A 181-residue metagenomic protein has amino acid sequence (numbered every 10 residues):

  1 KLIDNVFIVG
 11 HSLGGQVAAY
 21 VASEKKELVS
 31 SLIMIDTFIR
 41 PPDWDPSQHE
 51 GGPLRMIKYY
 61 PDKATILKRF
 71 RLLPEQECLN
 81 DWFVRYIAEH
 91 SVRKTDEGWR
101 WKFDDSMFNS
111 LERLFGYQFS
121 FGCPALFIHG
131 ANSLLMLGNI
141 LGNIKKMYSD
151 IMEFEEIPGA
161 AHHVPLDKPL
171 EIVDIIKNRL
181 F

Functional and structural regions predicted by a protein language model:
K1-N5: Conserved acidic catalytic loop of the alpha/beta-hydrolase fold
I8-G10, I35: Short beta-strand immediately N-terminal to the catalytic nucleophile in serine-hydrolase-like folds
G10, G14, A18: Gly/Ala-rich beta-loop-alpha elbow adjacent to hydrolase catalytic centers
A19-S23, L28-K63: Flexible "cap/lid" loop of the alpha/beta hydrolase fold
I57-F115: Conserved alpha/beta-hydrolase catalytic His-Asp/Glu region
V92-M147, E153-E156: Conserved serine/cysteine hydrolase catalytic core
A160-P169, V173: Catalytic histidine-centered segment of alpha/beta-hydrolase-like enzymes
I175-L180: C-terminal alpha-helix
